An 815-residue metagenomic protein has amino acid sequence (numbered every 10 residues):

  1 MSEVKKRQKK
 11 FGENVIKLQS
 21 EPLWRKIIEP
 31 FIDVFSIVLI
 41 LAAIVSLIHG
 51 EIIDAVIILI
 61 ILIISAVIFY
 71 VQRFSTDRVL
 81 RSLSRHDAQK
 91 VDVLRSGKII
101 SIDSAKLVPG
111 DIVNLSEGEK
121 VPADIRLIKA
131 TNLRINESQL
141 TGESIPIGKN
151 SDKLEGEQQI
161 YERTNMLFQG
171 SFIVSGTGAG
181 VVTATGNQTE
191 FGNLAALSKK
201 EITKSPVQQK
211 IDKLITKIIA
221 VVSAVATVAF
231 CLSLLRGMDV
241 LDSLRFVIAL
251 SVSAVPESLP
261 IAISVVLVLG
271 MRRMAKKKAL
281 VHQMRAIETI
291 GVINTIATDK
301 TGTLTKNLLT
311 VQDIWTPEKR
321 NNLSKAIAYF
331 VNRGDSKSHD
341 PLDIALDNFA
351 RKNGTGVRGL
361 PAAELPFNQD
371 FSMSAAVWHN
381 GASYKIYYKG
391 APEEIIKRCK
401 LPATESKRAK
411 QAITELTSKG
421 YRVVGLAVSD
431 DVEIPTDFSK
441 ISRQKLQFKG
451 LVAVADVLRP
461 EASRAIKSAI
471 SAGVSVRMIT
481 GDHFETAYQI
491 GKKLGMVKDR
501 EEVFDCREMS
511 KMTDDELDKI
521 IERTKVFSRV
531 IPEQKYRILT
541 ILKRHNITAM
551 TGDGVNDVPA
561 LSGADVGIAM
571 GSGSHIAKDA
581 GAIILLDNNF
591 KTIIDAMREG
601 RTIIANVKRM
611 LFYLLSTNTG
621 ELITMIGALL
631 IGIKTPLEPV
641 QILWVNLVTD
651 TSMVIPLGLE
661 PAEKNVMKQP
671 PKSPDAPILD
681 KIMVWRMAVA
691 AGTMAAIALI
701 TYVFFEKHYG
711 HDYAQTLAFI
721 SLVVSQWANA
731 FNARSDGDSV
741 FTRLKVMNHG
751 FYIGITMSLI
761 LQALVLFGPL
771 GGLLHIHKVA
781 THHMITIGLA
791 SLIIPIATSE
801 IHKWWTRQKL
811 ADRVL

Functional and structural regions predicted by a protein language model:
M1-E29, R85-R95, I147-G148, D152-Q158 (+10 more regions): Non-transmembrane, extramembrane segments of multi-pass ion/lipid transporters
N14-V93, I99, N187-T189, S198-K276 (+5 more regions): Hydrophobic alpha-helical segments characteristic of transmembrane helices in integral membrane transporters
E51-I61, R236-A249, P260-I261, A279-E288 (+3 more regions): Membrane-water interface of transmembrane alpha-helices in multipass transporters/channels
I57-I60, A88-D212, R422, K511-I521 (+2 more regions): Cytosolic catalytic regions of P-type ion-transporting ATPases
S84-I100, A279-A297, L815: Membrane-cytosol interface motif
M166-V174, V292-F448, V454, K467-S468 (+7 more regions): Cytosolic catalytic regions of ATP/NTP-dependent phosphoryl-transfer enzymes
A229, K498-A549, G554, A564 (+1 more regions): Membrane-embedded transport module
